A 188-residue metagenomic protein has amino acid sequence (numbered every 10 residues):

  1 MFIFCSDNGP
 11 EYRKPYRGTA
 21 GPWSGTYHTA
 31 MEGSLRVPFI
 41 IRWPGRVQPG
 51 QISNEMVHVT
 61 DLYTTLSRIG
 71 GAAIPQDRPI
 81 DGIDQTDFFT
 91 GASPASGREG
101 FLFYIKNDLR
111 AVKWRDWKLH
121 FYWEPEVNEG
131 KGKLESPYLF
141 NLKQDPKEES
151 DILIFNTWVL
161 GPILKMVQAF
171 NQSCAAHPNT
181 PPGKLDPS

Functional and structural regions predicted by a protein language model:
M1-S6, F39, L62-S67: Beta-strand elements within well-structured catalytic alpha/beta cores of enzymes that handle phosphate/sulfate esters
M1-Y12, D81, L102-N107, S173-S188: Short, solvent-exposed turn/loop segments enriched in Gly/Ser/Thr/Pro and often Arg
S6, I41, F121-W123: Active-site proximal loops enriched in glycine and acidic residues that flank catalytic Cys/His/Asp and coordinate
P10-E32, V47-Q51, E55, T60-L142: C-terminal cap/loop subdomain of S1 sulfatases and analogous C-terminal strand-loop tails that border
R36-I40, S136: Catalytic cores of eukaryotic secretory-pathway lumenal/extracellular enzymes that build and remodel glycoconjugates
P38, P44, Y63-T64, P146: Proline-centered helix-kink/hinge sites
W43, Q85, N156-L160: Residue-level recognition of alpha-helix termini/interfacial anchor residues
L62, W114, L119, W123-V127 (+2 more regions): Long, internal low-complexity/basic segments
